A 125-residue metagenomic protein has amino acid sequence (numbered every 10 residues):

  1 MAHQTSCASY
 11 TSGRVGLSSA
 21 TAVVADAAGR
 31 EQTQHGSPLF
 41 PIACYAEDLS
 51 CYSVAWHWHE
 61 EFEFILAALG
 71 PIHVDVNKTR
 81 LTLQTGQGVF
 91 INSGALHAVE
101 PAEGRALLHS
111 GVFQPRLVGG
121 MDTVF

Functional and structural regions predicted by a protein language model:
M1-T82, Q87, A95: Generic protein-terminus/edge-of-domain signal
G94-V124: Ligand-binding loop in jelly-roll beta-barrel domains
